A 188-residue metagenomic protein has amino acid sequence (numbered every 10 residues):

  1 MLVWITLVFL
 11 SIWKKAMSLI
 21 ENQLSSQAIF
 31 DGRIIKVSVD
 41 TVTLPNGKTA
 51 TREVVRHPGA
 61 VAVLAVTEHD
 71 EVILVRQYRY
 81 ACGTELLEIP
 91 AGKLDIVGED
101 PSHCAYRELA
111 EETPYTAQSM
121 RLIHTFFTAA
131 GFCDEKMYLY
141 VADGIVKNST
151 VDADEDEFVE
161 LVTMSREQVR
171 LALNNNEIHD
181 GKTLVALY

Functional and structural regions predicted by a protein language model:
K14, S18-E21, K48, E85 (+4 more regions): Nudix hydrolase/Nudix homology domain
S18, A62-R107, I145, S149 (+1 more regions): Conserved Nudix-box catalytic region and its N-terminal flanking loop in Nudix hydrolases and closely related
S26-A62, E68: Acidic, metal-coordinating catalytic segment for phosphate/diphosphate chemistry, firing primarily on the Nudix
V39-T41, A65, V141-D143, T163-S165: Short, well-ordered beta-strand micro-motif
V42-N46, A129-N148: Active-site-adjacent beta-strand/loop module that shapes the phosphate/pyrophosphate-binding cleft
T116-I123: A short coil-to-beta-strand element that immediately follows conserved catalytic motifs
